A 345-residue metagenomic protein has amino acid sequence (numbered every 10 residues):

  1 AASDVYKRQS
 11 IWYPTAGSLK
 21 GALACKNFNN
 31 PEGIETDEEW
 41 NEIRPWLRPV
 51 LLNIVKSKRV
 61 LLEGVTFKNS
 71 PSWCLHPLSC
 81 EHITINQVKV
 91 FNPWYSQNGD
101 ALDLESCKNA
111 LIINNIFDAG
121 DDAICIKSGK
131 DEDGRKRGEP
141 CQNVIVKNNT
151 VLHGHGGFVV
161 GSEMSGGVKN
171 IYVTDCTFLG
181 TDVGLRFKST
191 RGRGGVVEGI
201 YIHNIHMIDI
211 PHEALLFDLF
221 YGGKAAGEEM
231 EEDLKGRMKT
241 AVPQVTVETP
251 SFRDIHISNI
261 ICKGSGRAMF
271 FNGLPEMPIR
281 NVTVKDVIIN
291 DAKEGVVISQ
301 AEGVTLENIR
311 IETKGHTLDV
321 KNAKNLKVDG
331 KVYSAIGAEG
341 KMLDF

Functional and structural regions predicted by a protein language model:
S3-F345: Extracellular/periplasmic carbohydrate-active domains that bind, remodel, or depolymerize complex polysaccharides
